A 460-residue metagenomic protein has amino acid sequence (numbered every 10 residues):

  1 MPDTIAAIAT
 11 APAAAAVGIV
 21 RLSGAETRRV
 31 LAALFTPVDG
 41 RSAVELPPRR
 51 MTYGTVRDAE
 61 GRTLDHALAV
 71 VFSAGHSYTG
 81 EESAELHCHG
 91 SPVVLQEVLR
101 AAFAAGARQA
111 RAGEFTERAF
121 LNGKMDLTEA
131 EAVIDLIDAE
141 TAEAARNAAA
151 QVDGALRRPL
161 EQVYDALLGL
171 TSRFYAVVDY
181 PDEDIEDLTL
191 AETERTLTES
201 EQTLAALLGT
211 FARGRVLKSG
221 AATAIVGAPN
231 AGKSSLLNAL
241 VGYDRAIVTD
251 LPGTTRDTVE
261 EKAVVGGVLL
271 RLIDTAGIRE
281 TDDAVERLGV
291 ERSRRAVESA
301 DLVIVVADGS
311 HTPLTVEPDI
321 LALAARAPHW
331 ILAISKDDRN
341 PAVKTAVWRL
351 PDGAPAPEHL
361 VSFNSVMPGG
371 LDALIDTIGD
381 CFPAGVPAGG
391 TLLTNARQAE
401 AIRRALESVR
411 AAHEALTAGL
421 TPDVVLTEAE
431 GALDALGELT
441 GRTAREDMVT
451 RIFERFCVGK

Functional and structural regions predicted by a protein language model:
M1-R146, A150, G154, A324-R326 (+1 more regions): A glycine-rich (often HGG/GG-containing) alpha/beta subdomain
P2-P12, G54, A142-V264, T281-D283 (+2 more regions): C-terminal-of-GTPase-core extension/linker across diverse P-loop GTPases
L22-S23, C88-G90, L240, T275 (+2 more regions): Glycine-rich, N-terminal phosphate-binding loop of Rossmann-like dinucleotide-binding domains
T52-D65, A69-S73, G253-T281, S299-L302: Switch I (G2) and immediately adjacent beta-strands of P-loop GTPase domains
R108, L269-R271, H359: Conserved beta-strand segments of alpha/beta enzyme cores
G123, N230, D274: Conserved G/P- and acidic residue-centered "switch" motifs that form tight phosphate/ATP-binding loops in soluble
L272, V306, A333: Generic enzyme active-site microenvironment
E286-S310: Inter-motif core of Ras-like GTPase G domains
